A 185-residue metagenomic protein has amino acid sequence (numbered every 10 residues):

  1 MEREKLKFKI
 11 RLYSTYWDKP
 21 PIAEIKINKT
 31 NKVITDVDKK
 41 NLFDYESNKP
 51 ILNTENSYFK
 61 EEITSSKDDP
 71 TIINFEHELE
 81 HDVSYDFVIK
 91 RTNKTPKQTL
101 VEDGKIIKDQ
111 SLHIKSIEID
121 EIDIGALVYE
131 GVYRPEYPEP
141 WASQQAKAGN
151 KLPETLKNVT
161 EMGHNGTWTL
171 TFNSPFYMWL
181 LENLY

Functional and structural regions predicted by a protein language model:
M1-K7, Y16-K26, T30-E55, I122-Y185: Activation corresponds to long, low-complexity, non-globular regions
L6-I10, I25, E80-E102: Short, well-structured beta-strand segments within conserved domains
R11-I22, T95-T99, I107-K108: Extended, low-complexity, turn-rich repeat/linker tracts enriched in Gly/Pro/Ser/Thr and Asp/Glu that occur
W17-P21, V83, H113: Short loop/turn segments at connectors of secondary-structure elements within structured domains
Y58-F59, I63-D68: Glycine-rich strand-loop-strand elements at beta-sheet edges
E62-T64, P96-K108, E139-E154: Low-complexity, polar-biased intrinsically disordered regions enriched in Pro/Ser/Thr/Gly
T71-L79: Exposed aromatic-hydrophobic patches
K97-V132: Exposed low-complexity, polar/acidic, P/S/T/G-rich flexible segments that act as propeptides, protease-susceptible
